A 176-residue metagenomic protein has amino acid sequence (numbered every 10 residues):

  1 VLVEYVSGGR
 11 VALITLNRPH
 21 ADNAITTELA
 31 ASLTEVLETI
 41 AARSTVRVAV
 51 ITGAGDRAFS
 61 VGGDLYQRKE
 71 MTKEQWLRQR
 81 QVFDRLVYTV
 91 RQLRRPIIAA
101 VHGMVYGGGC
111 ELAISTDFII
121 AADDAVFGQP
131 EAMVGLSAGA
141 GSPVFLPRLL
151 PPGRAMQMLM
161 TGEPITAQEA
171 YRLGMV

Functional and structural regions predicted by a protein language model:
V1-T52, Y88: Conserved CoA-thioester-binding segment of acyl-CoA-metabolizing enzymes
S7, Y88-V176: Crotonase-fold acyl-CoA enzyme core
I14, I51, D64, L112-I114 (+1 more regions): Hydrophobic/aromatic residues within transmembrane alpha-helices of multi-pass small-molecule transporters
D22-N23, Y66-K69, G128, M156: Nucleotide phosphate-binding site architecture
L29-L33, Q79-V82, L112: Hydrophobic alpha-helical membrane-association signature
G53-T89, V105, M133-G135: Glycine- (often His-adjacent) and acidic-residue-rich active-site loop that binds/positions the CoA thioester
